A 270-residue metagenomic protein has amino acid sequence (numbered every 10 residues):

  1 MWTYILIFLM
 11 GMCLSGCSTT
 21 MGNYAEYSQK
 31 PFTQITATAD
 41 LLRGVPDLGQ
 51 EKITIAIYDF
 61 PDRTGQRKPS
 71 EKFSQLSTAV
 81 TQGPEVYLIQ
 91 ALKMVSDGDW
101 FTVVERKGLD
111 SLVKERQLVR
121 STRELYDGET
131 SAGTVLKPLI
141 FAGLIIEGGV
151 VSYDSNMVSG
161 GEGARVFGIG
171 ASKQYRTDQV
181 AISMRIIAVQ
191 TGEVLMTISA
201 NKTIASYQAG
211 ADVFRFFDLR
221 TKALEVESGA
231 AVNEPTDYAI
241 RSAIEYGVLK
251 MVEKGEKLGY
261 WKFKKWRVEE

Functional and structural regions predicted by a protein language model:
M1, A171-Q174: Intrinsically disordered, low-complexity segments enriched in polar/charged residues with Gly/Pro, especially when
M1-I7: Sec-dependent signal peptide recognition, specifically the positively charged N-region followed immediately by
C13-G16: C-terminal motif of bacterial Sec signal peptides marking the signal peptidase cleavage site
S18-E51, D154, G161-E162, Q174-E270: C-terminal/domain-edge helix-coil "capping" segments
Q34-G44, K72-F73, E85-L88, L125-T134 (+1 more regions): N-terminal post-signal-peptidase region of extra-cytosolic proteins
I53-T54, Y58-N156, Q179-S183, I187-M196: N-terminal segment of the mature soluble domain
S74-A79, T122-L125, A164-G170, T203-S206 (+1 more regions): Short, low-complexity, polar/charged sequence segments that are solvent-exposed and flexible
